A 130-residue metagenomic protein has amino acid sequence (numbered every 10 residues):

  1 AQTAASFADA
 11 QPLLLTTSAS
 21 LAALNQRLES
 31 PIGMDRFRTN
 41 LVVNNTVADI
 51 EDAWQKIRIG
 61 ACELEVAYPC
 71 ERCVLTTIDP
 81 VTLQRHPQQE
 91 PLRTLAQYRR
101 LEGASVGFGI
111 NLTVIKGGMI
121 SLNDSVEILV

Functional and structural regions predicted by a protein language model:
A1-V130: Metal-cofactor-dependent catalytic cores
